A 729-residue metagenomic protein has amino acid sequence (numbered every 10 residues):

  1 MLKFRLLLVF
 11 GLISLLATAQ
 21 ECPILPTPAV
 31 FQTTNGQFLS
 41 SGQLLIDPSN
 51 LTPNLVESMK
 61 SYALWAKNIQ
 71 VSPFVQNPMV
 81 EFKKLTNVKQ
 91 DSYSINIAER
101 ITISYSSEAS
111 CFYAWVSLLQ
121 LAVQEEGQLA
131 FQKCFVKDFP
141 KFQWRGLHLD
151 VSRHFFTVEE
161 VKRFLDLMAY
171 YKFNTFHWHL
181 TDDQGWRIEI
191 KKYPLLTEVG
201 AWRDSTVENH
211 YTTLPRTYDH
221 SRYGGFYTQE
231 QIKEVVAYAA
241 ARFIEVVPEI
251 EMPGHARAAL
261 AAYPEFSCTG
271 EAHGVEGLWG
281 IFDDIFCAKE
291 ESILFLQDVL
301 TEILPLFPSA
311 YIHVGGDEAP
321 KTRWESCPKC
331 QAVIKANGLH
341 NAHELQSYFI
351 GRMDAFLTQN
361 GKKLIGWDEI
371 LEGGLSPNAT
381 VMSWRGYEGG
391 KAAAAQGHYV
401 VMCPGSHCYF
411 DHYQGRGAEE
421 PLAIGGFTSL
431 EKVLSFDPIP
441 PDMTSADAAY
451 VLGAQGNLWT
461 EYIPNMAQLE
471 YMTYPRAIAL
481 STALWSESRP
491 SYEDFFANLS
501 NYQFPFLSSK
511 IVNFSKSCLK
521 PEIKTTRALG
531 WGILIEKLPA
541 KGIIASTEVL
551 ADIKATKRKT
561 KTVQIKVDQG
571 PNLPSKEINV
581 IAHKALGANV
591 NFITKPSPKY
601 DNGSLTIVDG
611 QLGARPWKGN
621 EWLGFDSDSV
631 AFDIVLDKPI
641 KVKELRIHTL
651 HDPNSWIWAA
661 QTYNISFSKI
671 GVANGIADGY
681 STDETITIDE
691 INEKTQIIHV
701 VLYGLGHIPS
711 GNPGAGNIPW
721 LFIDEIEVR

Functional and structural regions predicted by a protein language model:
L2-V9: Sec-dependent signal peptide recognition, specifically the positively charged N-region followed immediately by
S14-L16: N-terminal signal peptide c-region/cleavage motif recognized by signal peptidases
A19-Q143, N360-W367, L371, L375 (+3 more regions): Acidic, contiguous N-terminal accessory segments
V88-D284, A288-Y311, R352, F356 (+1 more regions): Feature activates predominantly on carbohydrate-active enzymes
G277, F282-P377, W384-Y387, K391: Active-site neighborhood of glycoside hydrolase catalytic domains
L364-E369, G374-A379, R385-G530: Flexible, acidic glycine-rich loops studded with aromatic residues
N498-E621, D626-V630: Short, compositionally stereotyped local motifs that mark structural "simplifiers"
R615-A673, Y680-R729: Aromatic, loop-rich ligand-recognition surfaces of beta-strand-rich domains
